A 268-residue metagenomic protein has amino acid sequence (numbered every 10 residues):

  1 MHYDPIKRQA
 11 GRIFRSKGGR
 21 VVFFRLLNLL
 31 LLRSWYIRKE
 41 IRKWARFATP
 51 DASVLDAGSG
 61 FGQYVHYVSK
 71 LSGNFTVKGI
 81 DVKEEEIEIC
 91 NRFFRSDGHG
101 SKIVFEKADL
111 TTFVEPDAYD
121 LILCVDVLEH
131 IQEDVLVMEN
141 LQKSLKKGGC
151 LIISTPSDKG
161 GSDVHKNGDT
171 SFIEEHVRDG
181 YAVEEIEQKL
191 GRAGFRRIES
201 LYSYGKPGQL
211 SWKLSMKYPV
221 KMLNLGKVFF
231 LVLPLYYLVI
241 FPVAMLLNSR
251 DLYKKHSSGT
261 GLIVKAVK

Functional and structural regions predicted by a protein language model:
M1-D117, L121, V125, V135-M138 (+6 more regions): Conserved N-terminal segment of class I S-adenosyl-L-methionine
D126-H130: A short His-aromatic
L136-K147: A short glycine-rich, Lys/Arg-flanked "PGG" loop and its adjoining helix->strand segment in the class I
S154-D179, Q188: Short, glycine-/aromatic-enriched active-site segment of Class I SAM-dependent methyltransferases
E187-L201, P242: A SAM-dependent methyltransferase catalytic signature shared across enzymes that methylate proteins
E199-Y236, G261: Conserved catalytic loop of SAM-dependent methyltransferase domains
G226-Y253: A transmembrane-helix-recognition feature enriched in membrane-embedded lipid enzymes and envelope glyco-/phospholipid
